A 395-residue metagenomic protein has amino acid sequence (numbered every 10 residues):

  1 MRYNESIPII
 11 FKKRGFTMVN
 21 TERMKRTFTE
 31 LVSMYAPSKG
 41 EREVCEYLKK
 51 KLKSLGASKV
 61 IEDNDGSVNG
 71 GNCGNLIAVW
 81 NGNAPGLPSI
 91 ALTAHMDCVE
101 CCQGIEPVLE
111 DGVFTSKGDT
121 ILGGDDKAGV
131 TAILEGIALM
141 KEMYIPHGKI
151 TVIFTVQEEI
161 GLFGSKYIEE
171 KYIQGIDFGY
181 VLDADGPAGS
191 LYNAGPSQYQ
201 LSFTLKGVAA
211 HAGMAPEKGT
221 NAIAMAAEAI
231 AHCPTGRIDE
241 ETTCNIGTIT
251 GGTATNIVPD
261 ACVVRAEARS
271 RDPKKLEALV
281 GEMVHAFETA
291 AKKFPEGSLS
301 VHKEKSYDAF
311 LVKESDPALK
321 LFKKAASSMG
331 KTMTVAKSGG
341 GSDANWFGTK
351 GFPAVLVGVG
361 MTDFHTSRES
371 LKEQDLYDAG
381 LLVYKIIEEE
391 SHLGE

Functional and structural regions predicted by a protein language model:
F11, G15-R42, K305, T362-T366: N-terminal capping segment at the start of a domain
M24-K25, G74, I249, D260 (+1 more regions): Zn-dependent metallopeptidase/amidohydrolase metal-coordination segment
T29, S33, N245-G252, E267-S270 (+3 more regions): A short beta-alpha structural unit
P37-G86: A non-catalytic alpha/beta surface segment that caps or lines the substrate-entry region of metallo-dependent hydrolase
C45, N72-F154, I176, D378: Active-site metal-coordination/substrate-binding segment of hydrolases, especially metallo-dependent peptidases
G118-P196, I238, C244, T248 (+3 more regions): Acidic/histidine-rich catalytic neighborhood of metal-dependent amide-processing enzymes
A215-I249, I257, K274-L299: Acidic-enriched catalytic cores of C-N bond-cleaving enzymes acting on peptides and small amides
A224-D239, N245, Y307-V355: Active-site-adjacent substrate-binding region of metalloamidase/peptidase-like peptide-processing proteins
